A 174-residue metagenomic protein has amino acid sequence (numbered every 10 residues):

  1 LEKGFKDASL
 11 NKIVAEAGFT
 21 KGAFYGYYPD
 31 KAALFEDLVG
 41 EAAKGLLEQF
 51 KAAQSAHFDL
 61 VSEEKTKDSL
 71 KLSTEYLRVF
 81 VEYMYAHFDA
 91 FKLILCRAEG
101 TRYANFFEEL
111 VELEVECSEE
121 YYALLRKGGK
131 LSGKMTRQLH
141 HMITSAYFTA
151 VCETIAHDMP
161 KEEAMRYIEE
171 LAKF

Functional and structural regions predicted by a protein language model:
E2, K12, E16, A33-H57 (+4 more regions): Alpha-helical structural segments
D7, D30-F35: Short amphipathic alpha-helical segment with a characteristic S/N-K-E followed by hydrophobic residues
G18-Y28: Short hydrophobic/aromatic patch on the recognition helix
L46-S73, Y121-L131: Short, flexible, glycine-rich and Lys/Arg-enriched loop motifs at helix boundaries that contact anionic partners
A56-E64, F91-A98, L125, V151-M159: Secondary-structure edge/capping motif, primarily at the C-terminal ends of alpha-helices and the immediately following
K71, E75, V79-D89, E99-K127 (+1 more regions): Amphipathic alpha-helical packing segments from all-alpha helical-bundle domains
I94-V111, E163-F174: C-terminal/domain-terminus segments
Y121-K173: Hydrophobic/aromatic-rich alpha-helical bundle segments in the mid-to-C-terminal region
